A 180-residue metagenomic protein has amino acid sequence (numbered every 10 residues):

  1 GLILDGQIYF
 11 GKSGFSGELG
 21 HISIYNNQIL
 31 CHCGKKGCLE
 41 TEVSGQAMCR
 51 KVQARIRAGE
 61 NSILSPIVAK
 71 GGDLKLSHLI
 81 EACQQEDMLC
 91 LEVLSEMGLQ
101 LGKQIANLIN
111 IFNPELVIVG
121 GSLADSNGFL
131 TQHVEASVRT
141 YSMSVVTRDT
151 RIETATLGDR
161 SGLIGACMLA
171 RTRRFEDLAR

Functional and structural regions predicted by a protein language model:
G1-I3: Short beta-strand scaffold segments in enzyme catalytic cores
I8, N26-R180: ATP-binding/phosphotransfer module of carbohydrate and carboxylate kinases, centering on a glycine-rich
F15-N27: A short, polar/charged loop-to-alpha-helix boundary motif
